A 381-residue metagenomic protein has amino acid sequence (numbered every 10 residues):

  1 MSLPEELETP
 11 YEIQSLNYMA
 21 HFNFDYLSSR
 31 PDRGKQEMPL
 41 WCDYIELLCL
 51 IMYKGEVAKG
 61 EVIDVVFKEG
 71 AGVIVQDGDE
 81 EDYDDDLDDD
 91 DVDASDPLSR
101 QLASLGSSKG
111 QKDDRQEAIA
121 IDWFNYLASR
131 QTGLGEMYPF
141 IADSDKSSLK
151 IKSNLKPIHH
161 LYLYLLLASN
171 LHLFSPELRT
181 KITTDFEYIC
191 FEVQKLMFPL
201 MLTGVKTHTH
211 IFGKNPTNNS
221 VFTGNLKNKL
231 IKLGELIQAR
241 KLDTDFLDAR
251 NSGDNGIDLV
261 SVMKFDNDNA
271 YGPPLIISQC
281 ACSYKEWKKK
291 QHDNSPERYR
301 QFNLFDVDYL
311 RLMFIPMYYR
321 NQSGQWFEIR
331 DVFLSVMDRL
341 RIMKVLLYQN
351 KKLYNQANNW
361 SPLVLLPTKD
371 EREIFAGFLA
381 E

Functional and structural regions predicted by a protein language model:
M1-Y188, E381: Nuclease-adjacent, charged terminal/linker segments that flank catalytic cores
D43, V65, T184-Q291: Catalytic centers of nucleases
E69-D114, F198-T209, K214-N219, D266-N267 (+2 more regions): Intrinsically disordered, low-complexity coil segments
Y126, E192, L196, N228 (+2 more regions): Charged/polar, solvent-exposed surface patches and flexible loops
N267-L334: Active-site/pore-lining binding-face segments in mid-to-C-terminal subdomains
F305-E381: Domain-level recognition of nuclease-like catalytic cores that cleave nucleotide substrates
